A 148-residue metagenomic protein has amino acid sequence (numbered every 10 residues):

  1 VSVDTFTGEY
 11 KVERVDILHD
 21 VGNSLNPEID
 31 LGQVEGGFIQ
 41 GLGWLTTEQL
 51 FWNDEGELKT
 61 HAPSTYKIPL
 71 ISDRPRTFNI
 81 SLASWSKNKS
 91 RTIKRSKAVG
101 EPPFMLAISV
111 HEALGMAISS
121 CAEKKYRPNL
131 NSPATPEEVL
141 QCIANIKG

Functional and structural regions predicted by a protein language model:
V1-G148: C-terminal catalytic domains of large/alpha subunits in multi-subunit enzymes
